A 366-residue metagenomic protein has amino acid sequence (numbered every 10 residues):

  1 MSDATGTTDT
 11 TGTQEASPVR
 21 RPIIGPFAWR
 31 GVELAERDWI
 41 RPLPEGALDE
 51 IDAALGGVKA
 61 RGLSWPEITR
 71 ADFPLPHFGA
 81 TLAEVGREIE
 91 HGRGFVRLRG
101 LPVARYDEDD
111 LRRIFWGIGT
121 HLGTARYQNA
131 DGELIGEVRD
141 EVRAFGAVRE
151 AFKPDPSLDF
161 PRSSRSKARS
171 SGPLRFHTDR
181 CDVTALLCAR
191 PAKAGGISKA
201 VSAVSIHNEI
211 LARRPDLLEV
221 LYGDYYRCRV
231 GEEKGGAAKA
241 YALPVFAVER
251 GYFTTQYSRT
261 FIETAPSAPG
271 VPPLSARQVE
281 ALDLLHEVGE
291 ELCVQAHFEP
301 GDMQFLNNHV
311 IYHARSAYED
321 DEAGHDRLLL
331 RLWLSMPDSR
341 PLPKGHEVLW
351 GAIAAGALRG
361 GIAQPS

Functional and structural regions predicted by a protein language model:
S2-G6, T11-E84, E90-H91, V96 (+4 more regions): Active-site environment of non-heme Fe oxygenases that use a 2-His-1-carboxylate facial triad
D109-W116, A200-S202: "Short basic amphipathic alpha-helical interaction patches in structured regions
F115-A125: A short alpha->loop->secondary-structure connector
R126-A130: Contiguous, non-catalytic segments that form substrate-binding/exosite surfaces or channel walls
